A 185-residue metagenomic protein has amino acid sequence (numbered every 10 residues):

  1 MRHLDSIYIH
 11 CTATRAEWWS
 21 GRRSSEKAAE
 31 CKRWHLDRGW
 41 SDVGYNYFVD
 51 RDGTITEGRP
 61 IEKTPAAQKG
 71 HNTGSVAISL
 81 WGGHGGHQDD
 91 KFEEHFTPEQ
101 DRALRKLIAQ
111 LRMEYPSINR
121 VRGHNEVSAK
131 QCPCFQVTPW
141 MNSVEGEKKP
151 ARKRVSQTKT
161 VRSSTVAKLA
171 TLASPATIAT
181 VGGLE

Functional and structural regions predicted by a protein language model:
M1-G21, E26, R51-L184: Basic/polar, cationic surfaces and motifs that engage anionic cell-wall and phosphate/carboxylate ligands
R22-D37, D42, E99: Glycan-recognition patch characteristic of GH18 chitinases/ENGases and related GlcNAc/peptidoglycan-binding proteins
D42-G44, I118: Short secondary-structure junction motifs
